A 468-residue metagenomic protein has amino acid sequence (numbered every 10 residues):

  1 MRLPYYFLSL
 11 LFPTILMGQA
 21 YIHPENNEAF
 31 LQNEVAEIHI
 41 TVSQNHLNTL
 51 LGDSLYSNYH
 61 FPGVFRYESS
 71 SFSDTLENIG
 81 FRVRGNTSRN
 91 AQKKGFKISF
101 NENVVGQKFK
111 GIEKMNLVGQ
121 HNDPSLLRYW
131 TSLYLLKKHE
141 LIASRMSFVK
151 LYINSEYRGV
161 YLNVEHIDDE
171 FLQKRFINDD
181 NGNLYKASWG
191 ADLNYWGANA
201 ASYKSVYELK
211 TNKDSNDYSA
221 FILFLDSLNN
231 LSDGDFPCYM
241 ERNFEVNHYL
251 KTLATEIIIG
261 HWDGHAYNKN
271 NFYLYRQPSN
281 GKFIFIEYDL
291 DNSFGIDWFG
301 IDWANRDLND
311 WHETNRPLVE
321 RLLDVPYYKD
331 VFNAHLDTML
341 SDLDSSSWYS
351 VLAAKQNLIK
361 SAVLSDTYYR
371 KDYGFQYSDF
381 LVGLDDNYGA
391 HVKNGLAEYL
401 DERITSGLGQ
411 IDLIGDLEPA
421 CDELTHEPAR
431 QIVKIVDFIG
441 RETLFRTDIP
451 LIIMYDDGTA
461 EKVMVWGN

Functional and structural regions predicted by a protein language model:
M1-Y21, C421: Bacterial Sec-dependent N-terminal signal peptides
Q19-S125, T131: Conserved NTP-binding catalytic cores of kinases and kinase-like/nucleotidyltransferase enzymes across multiple kinase
A20, N27-E28, V35, H46 (+5 more regions): Middle-to-C-terminal accessory/interaction subdomains
R66-E68, Y152, D437, M454: A general beta-strand register signal
K97-V105, G119-Q120, H139-S144, E156-I259 (+2 more regions): Internal "kinase-insert"/substrate-recognition segments embedded within catalytic cores of ATP-dependent enzymes
Q120-N154: A conserved helix-loop-beta module that forms one wall/lid of the active-site cleft in ATP-utilizing catalytic domains
Q410-T443, N468: Residue-level detector of functionally pivotal "anchor" positions at catalytic/ligand-binding pockets or at interdomain
P450-N468: C-terminal tail/sorting-segment detector
